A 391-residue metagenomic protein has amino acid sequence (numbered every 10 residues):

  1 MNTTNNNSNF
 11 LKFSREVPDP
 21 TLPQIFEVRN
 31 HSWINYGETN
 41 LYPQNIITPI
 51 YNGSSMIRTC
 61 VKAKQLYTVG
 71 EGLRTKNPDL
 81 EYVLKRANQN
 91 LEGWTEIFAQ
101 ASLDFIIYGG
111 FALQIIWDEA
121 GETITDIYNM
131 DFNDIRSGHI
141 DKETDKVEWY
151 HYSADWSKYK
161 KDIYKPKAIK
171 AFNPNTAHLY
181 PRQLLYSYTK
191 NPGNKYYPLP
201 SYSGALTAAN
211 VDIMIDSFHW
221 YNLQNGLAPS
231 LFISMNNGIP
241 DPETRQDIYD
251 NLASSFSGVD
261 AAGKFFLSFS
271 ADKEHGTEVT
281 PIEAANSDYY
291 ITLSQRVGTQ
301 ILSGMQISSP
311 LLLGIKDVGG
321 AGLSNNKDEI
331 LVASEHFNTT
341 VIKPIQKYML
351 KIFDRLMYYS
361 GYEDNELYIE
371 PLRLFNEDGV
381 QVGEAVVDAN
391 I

Functional and structural regions predicted by a protein language model:
M1, T75-L80, D272-E278, E363-D364 (+2 more regions): Generic structural signal for short, solvent-exposed loop/turn connectors between secondary structure elements
M1-S55, E71, P78-F269, G383-I391: Structured, contiguous alpha/beta core segments that scaffold functional sites
G53, I57, K62-A63: Positively charged
Y67, R74, L91, F337-N338: Generic helix-packing signal
L84, G298, F353: Generic structural marker for isolated residues within well-ordered, non-membrane alpha-helices of soluble domains
K190-M349, E363-Y368: A contiguous, surface-oriented mixed alpha/beta subdomain in the mid-to-C-terminal portion of proteins that forms
P344-I391: C-terminal anchoring/interaction modules
